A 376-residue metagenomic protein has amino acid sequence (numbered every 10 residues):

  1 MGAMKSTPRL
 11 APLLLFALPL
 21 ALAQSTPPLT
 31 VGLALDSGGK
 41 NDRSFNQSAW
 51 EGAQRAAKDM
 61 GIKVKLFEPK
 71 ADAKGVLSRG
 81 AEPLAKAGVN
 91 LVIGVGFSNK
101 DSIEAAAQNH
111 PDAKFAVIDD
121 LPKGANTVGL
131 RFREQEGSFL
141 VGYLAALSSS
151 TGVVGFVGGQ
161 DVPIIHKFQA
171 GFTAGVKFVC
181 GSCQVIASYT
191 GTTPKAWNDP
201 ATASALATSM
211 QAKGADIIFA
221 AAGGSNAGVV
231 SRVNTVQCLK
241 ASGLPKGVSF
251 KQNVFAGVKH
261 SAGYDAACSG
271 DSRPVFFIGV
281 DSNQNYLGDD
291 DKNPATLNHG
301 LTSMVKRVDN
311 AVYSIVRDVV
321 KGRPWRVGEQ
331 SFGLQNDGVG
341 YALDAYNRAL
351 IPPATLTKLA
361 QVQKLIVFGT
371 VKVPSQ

Functional and structural regions predicted by a protein language model:
M1-G2, Q361: Detector for intrinsically disordered, low-structure N-terminal pre-sequences
G2-L13: Bacterial N-terminal signal peptides that target proteins for export
A11-A21: Bacterial N-terminal signal peptides
Q24-Q376: A residue-level marker of the well-folded mature domains of exported/periplasmic proteins
